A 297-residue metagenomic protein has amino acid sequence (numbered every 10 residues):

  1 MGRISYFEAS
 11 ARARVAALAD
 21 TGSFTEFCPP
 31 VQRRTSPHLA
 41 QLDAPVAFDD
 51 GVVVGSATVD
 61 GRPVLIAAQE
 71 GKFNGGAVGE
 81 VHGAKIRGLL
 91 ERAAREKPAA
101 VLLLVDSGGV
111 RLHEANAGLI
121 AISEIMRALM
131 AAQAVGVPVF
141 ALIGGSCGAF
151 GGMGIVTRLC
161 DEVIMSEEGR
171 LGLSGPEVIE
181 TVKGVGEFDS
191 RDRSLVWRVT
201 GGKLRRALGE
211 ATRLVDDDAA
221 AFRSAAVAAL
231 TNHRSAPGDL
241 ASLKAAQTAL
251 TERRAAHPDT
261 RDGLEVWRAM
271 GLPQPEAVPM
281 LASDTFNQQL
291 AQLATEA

Functional and structural regions predicted by a protein language model:
M1-R34, E180-A297: Amphipathic alpha-helical segments at domain termini/boundaries
Q32-L42: Short Pro/Gly-enriched beta-strand edge/turn motifs at strand-loop
D43-G61: N-terminal short beta-loop-beta anion/metal-coordinating cradle
D50, V78-P98: A short, well-ordered alpha-helical element
G55-I66, R95-V101: Short coil-to-beta-strand
V59-G83: STAS-typified acidic loop motif
K97-E114: Short, glycine-/small-residue-enriched flexible loop/hinge segments at domain edges that mediate gating
G109-G238: Conserved catalytic cores of soluble enzyme domains, especially glycine-rich substrate-binding beta-alpha loops
